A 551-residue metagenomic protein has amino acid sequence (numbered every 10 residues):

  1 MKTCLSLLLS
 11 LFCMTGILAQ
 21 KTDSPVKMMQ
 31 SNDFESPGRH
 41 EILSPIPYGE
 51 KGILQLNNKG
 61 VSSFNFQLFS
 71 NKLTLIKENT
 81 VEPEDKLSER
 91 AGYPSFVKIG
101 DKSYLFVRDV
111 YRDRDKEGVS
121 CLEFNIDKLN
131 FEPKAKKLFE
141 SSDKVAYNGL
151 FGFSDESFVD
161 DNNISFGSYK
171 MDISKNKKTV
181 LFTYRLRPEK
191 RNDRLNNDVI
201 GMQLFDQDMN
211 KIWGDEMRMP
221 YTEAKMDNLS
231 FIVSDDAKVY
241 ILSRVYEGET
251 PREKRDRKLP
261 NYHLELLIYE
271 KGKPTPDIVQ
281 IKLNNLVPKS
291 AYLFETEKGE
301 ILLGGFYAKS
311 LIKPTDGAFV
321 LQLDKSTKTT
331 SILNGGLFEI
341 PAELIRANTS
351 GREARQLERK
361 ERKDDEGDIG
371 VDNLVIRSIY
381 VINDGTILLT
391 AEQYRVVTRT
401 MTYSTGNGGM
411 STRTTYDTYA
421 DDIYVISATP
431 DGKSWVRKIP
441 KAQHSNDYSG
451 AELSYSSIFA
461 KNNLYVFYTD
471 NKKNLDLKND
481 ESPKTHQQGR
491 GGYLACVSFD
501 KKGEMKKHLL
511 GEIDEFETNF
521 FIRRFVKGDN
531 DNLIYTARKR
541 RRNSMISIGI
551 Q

Functional and structural regions predicted by a protein language model:
M1-P25: Bacterial Sec-dependent N-terminal signal peptides
D33-E35, T74-K116, L138-D160, D215-D236 (+4 more regions): Blade-loop segments of beta-propeller domains
P37-L43, R90-S95, D101, G149-I173 (+7 more regions): Signature of short aromatic-glycine-proline-rich micro-motifs recurring in repeat-based ectodomains
E41-I42, I46, S243-V245, I376-V397 (+5 more regions): Loop/turn-rich, solvent-exposed surfaces of beta-rich toroidal or solenoidal domains
L43-Q67, P94-R114, K177-R194, A237-P251 (+5 more regions): Short beta-strand elements that form the blades of beta-propeller/WD-repeat-like and other beta-sheet-rich scaffold
F66-N71, G118-K128, L195-N210, D256-P274 (+4 more regions): Beta-propeller blade signature
D85, I278-Y292, N334-R355, K360-V371 (+3 more regions): Conserved blade-ending motifs and adjacent loop-strand segments that build the rim/top face of beta-propeller domains
F231-R244, E249-A391: Long, internal scaffold/assembly segments composed of regular secondary structure
